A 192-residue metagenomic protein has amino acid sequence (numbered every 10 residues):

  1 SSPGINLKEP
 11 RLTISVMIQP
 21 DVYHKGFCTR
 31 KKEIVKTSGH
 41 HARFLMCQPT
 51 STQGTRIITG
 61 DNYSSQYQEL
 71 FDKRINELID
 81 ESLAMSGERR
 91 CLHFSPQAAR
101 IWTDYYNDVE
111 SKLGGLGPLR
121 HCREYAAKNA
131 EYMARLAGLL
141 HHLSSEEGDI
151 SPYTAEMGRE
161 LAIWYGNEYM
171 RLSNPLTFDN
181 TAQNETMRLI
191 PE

Functional and structural regions predicted by a protein language model:
S1-E192: Phosphate-handling catalytic cores of nucleic-acid transaction enzymes
